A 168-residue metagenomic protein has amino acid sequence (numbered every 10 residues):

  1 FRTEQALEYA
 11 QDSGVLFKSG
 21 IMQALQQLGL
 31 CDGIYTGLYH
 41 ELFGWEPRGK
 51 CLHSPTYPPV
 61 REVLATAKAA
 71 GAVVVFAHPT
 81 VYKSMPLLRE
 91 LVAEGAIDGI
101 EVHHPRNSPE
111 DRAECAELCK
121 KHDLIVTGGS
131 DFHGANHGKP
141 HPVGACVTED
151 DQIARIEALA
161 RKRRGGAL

Functional and structural regions predicted by a protein language model:
F1-E90, Q152-G166: Extended substrate/RNA-proximal surfaces in nucleic-acid metabolism proteins
R61-V73, T80-L168: Charged catalytic cores and adjacent phosphate/nucleic-acid-binding surfaces used for phosphate/nucleic-acid chemistry
